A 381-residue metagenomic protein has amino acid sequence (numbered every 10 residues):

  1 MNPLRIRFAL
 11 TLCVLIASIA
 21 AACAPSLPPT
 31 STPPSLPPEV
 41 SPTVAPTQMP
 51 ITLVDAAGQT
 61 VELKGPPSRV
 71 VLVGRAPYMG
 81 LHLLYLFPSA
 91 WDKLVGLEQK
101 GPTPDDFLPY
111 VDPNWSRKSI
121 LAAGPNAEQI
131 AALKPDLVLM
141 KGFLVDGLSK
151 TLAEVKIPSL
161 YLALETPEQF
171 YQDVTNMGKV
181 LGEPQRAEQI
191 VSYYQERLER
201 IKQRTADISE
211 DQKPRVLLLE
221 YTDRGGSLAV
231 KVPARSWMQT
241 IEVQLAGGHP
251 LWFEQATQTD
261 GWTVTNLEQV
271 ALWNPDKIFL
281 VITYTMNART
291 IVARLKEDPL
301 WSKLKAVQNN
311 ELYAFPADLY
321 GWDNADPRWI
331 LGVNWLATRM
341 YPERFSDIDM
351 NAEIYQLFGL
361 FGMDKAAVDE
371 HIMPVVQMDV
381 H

Functional and structural regions predicted by a protein language model:
M1-L12: Bacterial N-terminal signal peptides that target proteins for export
T11-A21: Bacterial N-terminal signal peptides
A22-H82, Q185-E220, F345-H381: Bacterial Sec-exported substrate-binding components of ABC uptake systems
A56, S116-E128, E165, A256-L267: Short helix-initiation/N-cap motifs at beta->coil->alpha
L72-A131, L137-F143, L251: A short, structured surface patch at a secondary-structure boundary
L81, P102-D105, V145-S149, A163-V174 (+1 more regions): Extracytoplasmic ligand-binding site segments that recognize negatively charged/polar headgroups
V174-K179, M286-H381: Structured C-terminal subdomain patch of bacterial secreted/periplasmic proteins
A229-G261: Alpha-helical, coiled-coil/dimerization segments enriched in small aliphatic residues
